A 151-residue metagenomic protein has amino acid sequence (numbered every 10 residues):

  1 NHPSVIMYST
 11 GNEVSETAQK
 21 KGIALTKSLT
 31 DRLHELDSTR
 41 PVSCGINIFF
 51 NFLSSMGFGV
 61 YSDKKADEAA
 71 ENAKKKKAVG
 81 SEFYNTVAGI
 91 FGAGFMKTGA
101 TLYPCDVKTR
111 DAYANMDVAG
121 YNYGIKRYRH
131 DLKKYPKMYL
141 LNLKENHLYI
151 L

Functional and structural regions predicted by a protein language model:
N1-L151: Substrate-binding/catalytic cleft of secreted carbohydrate-active enzymes, primarily glycoside hydrolases
